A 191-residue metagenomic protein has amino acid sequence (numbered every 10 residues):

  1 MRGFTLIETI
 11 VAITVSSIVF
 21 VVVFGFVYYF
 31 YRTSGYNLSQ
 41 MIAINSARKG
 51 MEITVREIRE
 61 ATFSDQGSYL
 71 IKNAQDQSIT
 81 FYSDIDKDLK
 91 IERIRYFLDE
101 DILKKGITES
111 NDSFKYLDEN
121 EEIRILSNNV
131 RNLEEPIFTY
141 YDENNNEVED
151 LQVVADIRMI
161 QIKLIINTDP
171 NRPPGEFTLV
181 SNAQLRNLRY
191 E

Functional and structural regions predicted by a protein language model:
R2-F63: Aliphatic-rich helix starts adjacent to a transmembrane/signal segment
F4, F24, Y31, Y69 (+3 more regions): Aromatic side chains
Y36, N45, I58-I85: Short, glycine/small-hydrophobic-rich surface segments
I42, K87, I123, S127 (+1 more regions): Short linear sequence signals and composition-biased patches located at protein termini or domain-edge surfaces
K49-S68, N128-N146: Generic detector of solvent-exposed, compositionally biased contiguous segments
A74-E147: Type IV pilin-like appendage domain
